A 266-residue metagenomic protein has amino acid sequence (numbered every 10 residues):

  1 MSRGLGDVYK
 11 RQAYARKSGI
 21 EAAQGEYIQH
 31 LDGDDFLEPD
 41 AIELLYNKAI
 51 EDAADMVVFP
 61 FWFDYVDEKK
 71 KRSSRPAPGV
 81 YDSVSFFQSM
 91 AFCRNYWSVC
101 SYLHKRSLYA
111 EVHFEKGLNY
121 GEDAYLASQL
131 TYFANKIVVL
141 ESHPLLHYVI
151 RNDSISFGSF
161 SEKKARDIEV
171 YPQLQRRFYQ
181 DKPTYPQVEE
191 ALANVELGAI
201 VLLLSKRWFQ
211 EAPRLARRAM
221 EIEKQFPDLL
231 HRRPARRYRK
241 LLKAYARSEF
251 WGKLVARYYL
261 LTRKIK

Functional and structural regions predicted by a protein language model:
M1-Y9: Single conserved hydrophobic/aromatic residue that forms the stacking wall/gate of nucleotide- or nucleobase-binding
S2, A13-K17, L103: Glycine-rich phosphate-binding loop at the start of an alpha helix
K10-Y14, I20, N119-Y120: A short, glycine-/small-residue-rich helix N-cap motif at loop->alpha-helix starts within glycosyltransferase
I28: Short aromatic/hydrophobic "clamp" motif used to bind/position activated sugar donors
G33-E141, L146-K163: Donor-binding/catalytic cores of nucleotide-activated saccharide and glycerol-phosphate transferases/polymerases
P144-R151, F157-P186, G198, F209-F226: Catalytic core of nucleotide-sugar-dependent glycosyltransferases
E190-L202: Amphipathic alpha-helical repeat scaffolds of TPR domains
F209-K266: Membrane-interface aromatic/basic loop that binds lipid-linked glycans or pyrophosphate carriers, typified by
